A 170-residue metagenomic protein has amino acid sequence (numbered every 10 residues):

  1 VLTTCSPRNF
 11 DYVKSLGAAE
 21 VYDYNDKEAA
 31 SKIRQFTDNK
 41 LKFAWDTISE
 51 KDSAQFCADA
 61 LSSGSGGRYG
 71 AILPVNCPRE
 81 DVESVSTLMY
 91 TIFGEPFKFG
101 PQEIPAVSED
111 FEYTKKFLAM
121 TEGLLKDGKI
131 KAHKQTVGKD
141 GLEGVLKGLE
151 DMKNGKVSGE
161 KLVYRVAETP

Functional and structural regions predicted by a protein language model:
V1-P170: Terminal helix/beta-alpha structural elements that buttress the NAD(P)+-binding lobe
